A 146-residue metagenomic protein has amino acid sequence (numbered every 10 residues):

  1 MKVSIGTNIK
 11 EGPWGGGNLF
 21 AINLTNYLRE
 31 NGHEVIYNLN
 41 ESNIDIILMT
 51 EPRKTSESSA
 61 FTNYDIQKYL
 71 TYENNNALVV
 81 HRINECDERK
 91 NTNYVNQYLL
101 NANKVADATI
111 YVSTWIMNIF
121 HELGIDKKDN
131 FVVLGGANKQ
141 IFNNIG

Functional and structural regions predicted by a protein language model:
M1-T55: N-terminal pre-catalytic "stem/leader" segment of glycosyltransferase-like enzymes
P13, S56-E57, R89, I119-F120 (+1 more regions): Glycine/Thr-rich phosphate-binding loops of Rossmann-like dinucleotide-binding domains
N18-F20, F61-Y64, Y94-Q97, L123-K127 (+1 more regions): Short, glycine/charged-enriched secondary-structure capping and boundary segments
L24-L28, G32, I66-E73, I116 (+1 more regions): Hydrophobic, Leu/Ile/Phe/Ala-enriched alpha-helical segments that form helix-helix packing faces
V35, V79, K127-F131: Hydrophobic anchor at the start of a short beta-strand that flanks the dinucleotide cofactor-binding loop
I36-V105, W115: Extended catalytic core of nucleotide-activated donor transferases of GT-like folds
N91-N93, H121, G136-G146: Acidic anion/phosphate-binding donor-loop and adjacent secondary structure in glycosyltransferase catalytic cores
K104-V132, N138-K139: Active-site-proximal region of nucleotide-activated glycan assembly enzymes, centered on histidine/acidic-rich loops
